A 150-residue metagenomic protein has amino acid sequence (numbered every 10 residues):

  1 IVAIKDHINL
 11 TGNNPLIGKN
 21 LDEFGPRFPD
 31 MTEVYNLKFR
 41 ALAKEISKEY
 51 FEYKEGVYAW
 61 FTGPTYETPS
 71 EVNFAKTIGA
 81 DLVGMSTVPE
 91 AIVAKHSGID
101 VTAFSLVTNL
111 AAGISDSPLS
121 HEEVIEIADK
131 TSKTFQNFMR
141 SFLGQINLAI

Functional and structural regions predicted by a protein language model:
I1-P118, E122-I150: Glycine-rich phosphate- or other oxyanion-binding loops that anchor nucleotides, phosphorylated ligands
